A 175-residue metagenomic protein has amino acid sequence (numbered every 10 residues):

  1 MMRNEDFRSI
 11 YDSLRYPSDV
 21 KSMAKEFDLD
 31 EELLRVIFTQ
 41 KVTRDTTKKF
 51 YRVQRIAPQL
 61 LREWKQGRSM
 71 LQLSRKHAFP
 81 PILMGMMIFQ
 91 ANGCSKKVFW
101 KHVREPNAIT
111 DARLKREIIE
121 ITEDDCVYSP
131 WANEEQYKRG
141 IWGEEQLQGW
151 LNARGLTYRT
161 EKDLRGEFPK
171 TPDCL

Functional and structural regions predicted by a protein language model:
M2-S18, R52-R68: Short, amphipathic alpha-helical "recognition" segments used to contact nucleic acids or chromatin
P17, D28, G67, A78 (+1 more regions): Glycine-centered loop/turn motif at secondary-structure junctions
S22-E26, Q72-R75: Short alpha-helical "recognition helix" segments of helix-turn-helix
E32-T46, Q54-E145: Interdomain/boundary linker segments immediately adjacent to catalytic/signaling cores
W150-L175: Active-site metal-binding core of divalent-cation-utilizing nuclease and nuclease-like domains
